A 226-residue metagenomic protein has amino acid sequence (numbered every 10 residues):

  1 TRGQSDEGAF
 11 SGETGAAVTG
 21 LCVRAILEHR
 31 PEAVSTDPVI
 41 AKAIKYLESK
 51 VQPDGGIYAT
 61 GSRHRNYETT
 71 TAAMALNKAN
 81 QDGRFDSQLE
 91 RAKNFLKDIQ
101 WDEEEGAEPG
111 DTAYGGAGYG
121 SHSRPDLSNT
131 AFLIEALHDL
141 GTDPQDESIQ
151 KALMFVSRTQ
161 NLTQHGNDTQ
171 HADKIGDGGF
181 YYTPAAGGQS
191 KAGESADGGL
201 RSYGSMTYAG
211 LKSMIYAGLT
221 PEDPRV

Functional and structural regions predicted by a protein language model:
T1-V226: Preference for long, amphipathic alpha-helical scaffolds in soluble/luminal domains and all-alpha bundles
